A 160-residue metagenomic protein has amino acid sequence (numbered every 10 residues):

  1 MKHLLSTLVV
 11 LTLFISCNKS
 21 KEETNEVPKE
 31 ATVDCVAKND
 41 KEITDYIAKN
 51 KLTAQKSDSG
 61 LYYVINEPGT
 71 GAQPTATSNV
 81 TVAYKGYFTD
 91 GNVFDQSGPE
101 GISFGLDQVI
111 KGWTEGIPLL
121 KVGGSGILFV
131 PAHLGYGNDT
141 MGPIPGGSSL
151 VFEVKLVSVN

Functional and structural regions predicted by a protein language model:
L4-L8, C17-N160: Cross-family detector of peptidyl-prolyl cis-trans isomerase
